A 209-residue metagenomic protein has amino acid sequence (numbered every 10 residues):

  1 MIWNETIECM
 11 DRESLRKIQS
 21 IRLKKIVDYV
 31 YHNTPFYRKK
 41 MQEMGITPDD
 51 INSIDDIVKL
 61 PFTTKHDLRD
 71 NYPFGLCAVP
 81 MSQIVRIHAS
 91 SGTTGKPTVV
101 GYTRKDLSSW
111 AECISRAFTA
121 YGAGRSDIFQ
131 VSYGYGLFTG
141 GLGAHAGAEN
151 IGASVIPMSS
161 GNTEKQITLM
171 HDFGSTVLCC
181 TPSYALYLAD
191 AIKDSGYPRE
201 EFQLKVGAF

Functional and structural regions predicted by a protein language model:
M1-A89, T94-E112, R116-A120, R125: Nucleotide 5′-phosphate-binding alpha/beta core
K25, M44, L142-F209: Conserved adenylate-forming
I84, L107, G134-G136, S183-Y184: Short glycine-enriched loops at secondary-structure junctions
G95-Y102, S126-S132, M170-V177: Short acidic, glycine/Ser/Thr-rich loop/turn "cap" segments at secondary-structure junctions
A111-I128, T163-S175: Conserved ATP-dependent adenylate/AMP-binding module captured primarily in the ANL superfamily
T119-V155: Conserved AMP-binding loop of ANL adenylate-forming enzymes
